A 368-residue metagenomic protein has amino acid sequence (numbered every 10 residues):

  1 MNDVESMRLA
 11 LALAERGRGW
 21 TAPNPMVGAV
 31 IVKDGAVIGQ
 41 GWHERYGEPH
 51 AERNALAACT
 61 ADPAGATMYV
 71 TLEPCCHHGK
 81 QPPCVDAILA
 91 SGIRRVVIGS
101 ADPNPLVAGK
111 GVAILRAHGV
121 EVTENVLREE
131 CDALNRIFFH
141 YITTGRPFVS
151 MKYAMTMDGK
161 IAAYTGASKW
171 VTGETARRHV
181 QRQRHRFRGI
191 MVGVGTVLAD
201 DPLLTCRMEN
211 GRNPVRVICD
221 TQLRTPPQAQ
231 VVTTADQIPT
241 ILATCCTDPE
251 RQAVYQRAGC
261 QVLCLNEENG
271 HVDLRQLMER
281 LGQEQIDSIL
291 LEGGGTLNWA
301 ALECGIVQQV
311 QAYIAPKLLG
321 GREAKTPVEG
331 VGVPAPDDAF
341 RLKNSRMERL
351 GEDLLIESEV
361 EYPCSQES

Functional and structural regions predicted by a protein language model:
N2-A22, Y141: Short, basic/aromatic recognition patches
A10, G28, C75, L115 (+7 more regions): Residue-level signal for inorganic ion chemistry
V27-G35, Y153-A154, I356: Short beta-strand scaffold segments in enzyme catalytic cores
I31-E130, V215, I241, D248 (+1 more regions): Zn2+-dependent cytidine deaminase-like catalytic core
P103-L106, E129-E130, L198, R224-P226 (+3 more regions): Short gly/pro/ser/thr-enriched loop/turn and capping motifs at secondary-structure boundaries
H140, S150-M157, I161-D287, T296-W299 (+1 more regions): Active-site ligand-binding patch in enzyme domains
T247, G330-S368: Conserved histidine-centered catalytic loops in small-molecule metabolism enzymes
E303-L342: Flexible, gly/pro- and Lys/Arg-enriched active-site loops
